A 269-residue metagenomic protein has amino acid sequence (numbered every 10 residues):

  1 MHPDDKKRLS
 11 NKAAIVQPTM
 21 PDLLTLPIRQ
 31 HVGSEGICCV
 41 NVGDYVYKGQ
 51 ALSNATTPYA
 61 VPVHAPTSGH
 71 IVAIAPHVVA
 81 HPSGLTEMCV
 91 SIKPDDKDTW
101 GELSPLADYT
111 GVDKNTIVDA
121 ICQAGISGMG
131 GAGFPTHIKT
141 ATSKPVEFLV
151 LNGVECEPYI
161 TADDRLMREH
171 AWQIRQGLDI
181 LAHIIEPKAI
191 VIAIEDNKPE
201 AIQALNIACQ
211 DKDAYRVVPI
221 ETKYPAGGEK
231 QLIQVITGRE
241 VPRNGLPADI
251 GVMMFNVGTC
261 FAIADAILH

Functional and structural regions predicted by a protein language model:
M1-C39, S91: N-terminal, Lys/Arg-enriched amphipathic/low-complexity engagement segments that precede the first folded domain
N41-N54, A73: Short, well-structured beta-strand-loop connectors
N54-P66, A80-G84, W100-G101: Short, Lys/Arg- and Gly-enriched loop/turn segments at beta-strand edges
G69-I71: Conserved hydrophobic positions within beta-strands
A73, H77-M129, F134, K139 (+3 more regions): Acidic low-complexity segments
D98-W100, L149-D163, N244: Gly-rich Lys/Arg/Thr-decorated short loops/hinges at beta-loop-alpha junctions or inter-strand turns that position
R168-I184: Histidine-anchored nucleotide/phosphate-binding helix
K188-H269: Hydrophobic alpha-helical positions that pack around
